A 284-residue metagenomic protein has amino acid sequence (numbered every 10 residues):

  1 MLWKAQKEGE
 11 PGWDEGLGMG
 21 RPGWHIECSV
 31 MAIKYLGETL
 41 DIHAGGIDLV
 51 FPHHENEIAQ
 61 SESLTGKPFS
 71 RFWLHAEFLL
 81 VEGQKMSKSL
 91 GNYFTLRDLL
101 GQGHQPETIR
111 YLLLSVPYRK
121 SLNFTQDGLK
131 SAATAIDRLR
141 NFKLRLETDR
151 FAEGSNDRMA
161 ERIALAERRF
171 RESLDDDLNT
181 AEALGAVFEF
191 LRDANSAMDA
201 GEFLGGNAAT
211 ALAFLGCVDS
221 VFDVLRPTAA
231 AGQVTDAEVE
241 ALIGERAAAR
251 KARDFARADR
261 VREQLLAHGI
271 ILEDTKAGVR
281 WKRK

Functional and structural regions predicted by a protein language model:
M1-E147: Alpha-helical recognition segments enriched in aromatics with Gly/Pro capping that present substrate-recognition
N92-K284: Structural preference for alpha-helix termini/caps and helix-kink/transition segments
